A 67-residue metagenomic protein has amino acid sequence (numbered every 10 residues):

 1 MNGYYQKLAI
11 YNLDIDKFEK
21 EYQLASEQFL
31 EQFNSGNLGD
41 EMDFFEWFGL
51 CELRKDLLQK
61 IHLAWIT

Functional and structural regions predicted by a protein language model:
M1-T67: Extended, charge-rich alpha-helical interface modules
